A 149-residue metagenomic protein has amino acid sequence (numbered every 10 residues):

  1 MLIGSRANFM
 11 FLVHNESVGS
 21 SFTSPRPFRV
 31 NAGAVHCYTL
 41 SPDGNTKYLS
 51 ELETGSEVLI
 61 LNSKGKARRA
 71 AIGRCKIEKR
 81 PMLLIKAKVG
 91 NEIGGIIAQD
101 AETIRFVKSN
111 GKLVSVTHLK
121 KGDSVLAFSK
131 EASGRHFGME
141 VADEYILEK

Functional and structural regions predicted by a protein language model:
M1-N31, L83, A87: Active-site loop ensemble at the mouth of alpha/beta enzyme cores that anchors a bound cofactor
P27-L40, E92-S109, L147: Short, basic/aromatic beta-hairpin or loop at an interaction surface
G44, E57, S63-K64, S124 (+1 more regions): Short, surface-exposed secondary-structure boundary micro-motifs
N45-Y48, S115: Short, conserved secondary-structure segments in the cores of folded domains
L49-E53, L119: Short, well-ordered loop/turn sites that connect or cap secondary structure elements
S50-E51, I60-L61, A67-I72, M82-L84 (+1 more regions): Extended hydrophobic-aromatic, low-complexity segments
K66-A87, F137-K149: Short, compositionally biased
L84-H136: Glycine- and charge-enriched low-complexity intrinsically disordered segments
